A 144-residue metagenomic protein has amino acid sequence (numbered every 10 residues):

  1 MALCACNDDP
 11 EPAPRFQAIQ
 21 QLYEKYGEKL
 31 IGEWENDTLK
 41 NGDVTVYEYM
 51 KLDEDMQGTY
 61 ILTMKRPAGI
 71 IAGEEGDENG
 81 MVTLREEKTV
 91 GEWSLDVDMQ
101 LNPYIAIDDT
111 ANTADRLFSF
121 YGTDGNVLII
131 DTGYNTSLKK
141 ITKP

Functional and structural regions predicted by a protein language model:
A2-A5: C-terminal motif of bacterial Sec signal peptides marking the signal peptidase cleavage site
N7-A13: Bacterial lipoprotein signal-peptidase II cleavage site
A13-E35, K51: N-terminal helix-cap/turn-to-beta initiation motif at the start of protein domains
A13-R15, T89-P144: Beta-sheet ligand-binding and adhesion/scaffold domains
W34-T38, G133: Short beta-strand edge/turn micro-motifs at domain boundaries
N41: Surface-exposed ligand/attachment interfaces on beta-rich extracellular proteins
V44-N102: N-terminal glycine/threonine-rich, aromatic-flanked beta-hairpin/loop signature
